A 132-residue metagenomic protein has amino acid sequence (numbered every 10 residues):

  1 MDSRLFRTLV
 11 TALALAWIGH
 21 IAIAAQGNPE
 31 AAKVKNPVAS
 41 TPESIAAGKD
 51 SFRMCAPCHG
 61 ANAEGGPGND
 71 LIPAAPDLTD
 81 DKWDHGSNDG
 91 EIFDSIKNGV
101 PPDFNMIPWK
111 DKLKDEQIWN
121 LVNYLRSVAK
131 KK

Functional and structural regions predicted by a protein language model:
D2-V10: Bacterial N-terminal signal peptides that target proteins for export
V10-H20: Bacterial N-terminal signal peptides
Q26-S51: Electrostatic cytochrome c docking/interface patches
P42-A47, G60, E64-D94: Gly/Gly-Pro-rich "capping" loops immediately C-terminal to redox-active cysteine motifs in periplasmic/lumenal
G48, F52-A61, M106, L121-L125: The canonical Cys-X-X-Cys-His
G66, I72-D77, S95-A129: Axial heme c-ligation environment in periplasmic c-type cytochrome domains
